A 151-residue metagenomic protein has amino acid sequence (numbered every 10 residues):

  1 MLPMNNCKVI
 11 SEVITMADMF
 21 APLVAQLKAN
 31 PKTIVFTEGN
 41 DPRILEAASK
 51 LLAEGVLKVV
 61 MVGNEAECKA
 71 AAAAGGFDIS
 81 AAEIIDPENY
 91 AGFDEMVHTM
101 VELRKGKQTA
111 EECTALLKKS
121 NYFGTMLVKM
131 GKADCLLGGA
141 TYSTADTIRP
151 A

Functional and structural regions predicted by a protein language model:
M4-G138: Contiguous, glycine/small-aliphatic-enriched amphipathic segments in soluble metabolic enzymes
A140-A151: Glycine/threonine-rich beta-strand-loop-alpha-helix active-site module that forms ligand/phosphate-binding
